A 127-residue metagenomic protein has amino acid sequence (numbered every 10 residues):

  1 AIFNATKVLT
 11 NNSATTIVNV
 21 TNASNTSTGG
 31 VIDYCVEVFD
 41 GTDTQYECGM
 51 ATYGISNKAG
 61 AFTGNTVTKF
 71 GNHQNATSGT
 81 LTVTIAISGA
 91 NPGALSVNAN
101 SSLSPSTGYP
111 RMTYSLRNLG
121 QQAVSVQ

Functional and structural regions predicted by a protein language model:
I2-G30, V36-E47, K58-K69, H73-T107 (+1 more regions): Surface-exposed ligand/attachment interfaces on beta-rich extracellular proteins
M50-S56: Short beta-strand elements
S106-Y114: Edge beta-strands of jelly-roll/beta-sandwich modules across compartments, strongly enriched in secreted/luminal
T113-Q121: Short beta-strand-to-coil "C-cap" segments at the C-terminal boundary of structured domains/repeats, marking
